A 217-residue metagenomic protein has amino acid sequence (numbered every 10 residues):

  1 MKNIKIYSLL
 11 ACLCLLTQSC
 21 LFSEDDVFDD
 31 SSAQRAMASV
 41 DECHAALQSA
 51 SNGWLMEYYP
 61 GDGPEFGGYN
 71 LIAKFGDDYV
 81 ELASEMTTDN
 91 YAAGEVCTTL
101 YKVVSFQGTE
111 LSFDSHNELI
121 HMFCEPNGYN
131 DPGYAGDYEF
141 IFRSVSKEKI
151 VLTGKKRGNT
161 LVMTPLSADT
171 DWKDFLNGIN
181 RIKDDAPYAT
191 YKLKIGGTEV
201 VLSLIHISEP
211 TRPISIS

Functional and structural regions predicted by a protein language model:
M1-S8: Bacterial N-terminal signal peptides that target proteins for export
L16-S19: C-terminal motif of bacterial Sec signal peptides marking the signal peptidase cleavage site
L21-E110, A168-L193: Acidic/polar, low-complexity intrinsically disordered N-terminal segments immediately downstream of a Sec signal
A92-G94, K156-G158, G197: Glycine-centered tight beta-turn/hairpin loop motif at sheet-sheet or coil-to-beta transitions
F106, F113-H116, R212: Nucleic-acid-binding small beta-barrel platforms of the OB/S1 family and closely associated recruitment extensions
D114-D185: Beta-sheet ligand-binding and adhesion/scaffold domains
G197-L204: Solenoidal tandem-repeat scaffolds enriched in leucines and small polar residues
I205-I216: Single conserved hydrophobic/aromatic residue that forms the stacking wall/gate of nucleotide- or nucleobase-binding
